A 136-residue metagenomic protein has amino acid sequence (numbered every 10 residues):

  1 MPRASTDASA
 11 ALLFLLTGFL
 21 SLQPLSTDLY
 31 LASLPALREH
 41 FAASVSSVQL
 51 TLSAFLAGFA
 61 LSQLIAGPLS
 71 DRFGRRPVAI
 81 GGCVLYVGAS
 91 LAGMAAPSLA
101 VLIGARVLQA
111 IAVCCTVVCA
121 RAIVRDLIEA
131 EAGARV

Functional and structural regions predicted by a protein language model:
M1-Q23: Cytosolic juxtamembrane N-terminal segment immediately preceding the first transmembrane helix of multi-pass
L12, R75, A132-A134: Cytoplasm-facing, short amphipathic helices at loop-to-helix transitions on the intracellular side of 12-TM secondary
L16, L20, P24, S90 (+1 more regions): Helical-face signature of the major facilitator-like transporter fold
D28, L56-L64, C114: Residue-level signature of mid-helix packing/kink "hotspots" within the transmembrane helices of 12-pass Major
S33-L61: Extracellular/periplasmic helix-loop-helix junction of adjacent transmembrane segments in MFS-like secondary
H40-A42, G74, A95-V101, A112 (+1 more regions): Helix-breaking motifs and short loop linkers at transmembrane-helix boundaries and internal kinks in secondary membrane
L61-A100: Conserved MFS/SLC helix-loop-helix module at the cytosolic interface between two early adjacent transmembrane helices
A105-V136: Cytoplasmic helix-loop-helix junction between adjacent transmembrane helices in 12-TM secondary transporters
